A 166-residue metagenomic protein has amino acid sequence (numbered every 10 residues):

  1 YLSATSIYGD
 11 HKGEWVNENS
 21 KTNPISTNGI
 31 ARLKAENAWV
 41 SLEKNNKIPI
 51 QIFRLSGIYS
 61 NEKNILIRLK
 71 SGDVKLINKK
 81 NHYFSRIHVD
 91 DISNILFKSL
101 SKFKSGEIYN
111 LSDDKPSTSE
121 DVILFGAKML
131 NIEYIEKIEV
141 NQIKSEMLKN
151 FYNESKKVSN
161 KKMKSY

Functional and structural regions predicted by a protein language model:
L2-W15, I58-E62: Conserved catalytic-site region of short-chain dehydrogenase/reductase
K12-I52: Catalytic helix-loop patch of NAD(P)-dependent Rossmann-fold dehydrogenases
E14-T22, S71-I77, N141-L148: Short glycine/proline- and charge-enriched loop/turn segments that cap or connect secondary-structure elements
V40-F84: NAD(P)-dependent short-chain dehydrogenase/reductase
I52, R86, P116, K157-V158: Short aromatic/basic micro-patch
L66-K75, N81-Y109, P116: Alpha-helical substrate-binding/gating segment
I95, S99-L148: Mid/C-terminal beta-alpha module of Rossmann-like enzyme folds, strongest in SDR-family dehydrogenases/epimerases
N150-Y166: C-terminal amphipathic/interface module of NAD(P)-dependent oxidoreductases and related NAD-binding regulators
